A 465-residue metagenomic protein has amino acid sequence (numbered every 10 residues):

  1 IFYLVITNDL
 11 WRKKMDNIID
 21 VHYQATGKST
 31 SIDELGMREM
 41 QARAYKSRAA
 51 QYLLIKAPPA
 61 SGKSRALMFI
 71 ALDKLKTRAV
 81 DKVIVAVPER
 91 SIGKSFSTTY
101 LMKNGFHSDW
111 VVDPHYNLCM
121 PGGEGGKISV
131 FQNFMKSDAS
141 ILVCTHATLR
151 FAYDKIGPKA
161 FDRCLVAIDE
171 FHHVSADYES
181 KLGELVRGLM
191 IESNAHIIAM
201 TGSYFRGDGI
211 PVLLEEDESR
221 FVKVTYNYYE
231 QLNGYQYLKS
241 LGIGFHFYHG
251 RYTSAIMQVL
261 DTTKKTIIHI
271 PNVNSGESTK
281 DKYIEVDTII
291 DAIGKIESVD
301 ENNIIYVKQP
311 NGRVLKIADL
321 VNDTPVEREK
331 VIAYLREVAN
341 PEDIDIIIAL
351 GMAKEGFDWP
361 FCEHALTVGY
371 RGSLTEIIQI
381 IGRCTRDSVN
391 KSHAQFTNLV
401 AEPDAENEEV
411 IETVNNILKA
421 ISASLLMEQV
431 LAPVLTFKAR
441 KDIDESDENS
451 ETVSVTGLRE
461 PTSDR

Functional and structural regions predicted by a protein language model:
I18-K56: Conserved pre-motif I regulatory segment
A50-I70: Walker A/P-loop
P58-S61, H172-V174, L189-P211: Conserved helicase ATPase motor motifs in RecA-like P-loop NTPase domains
V80-N104: Conserved Walker A/P-loop ATP-binding site and its immediately adjacent core in helicase/helicase-like ATPase domains
H107-F151: Inter-Walker segment of RecA-like/P-loop motor cores
P158-E192: SF2 helicase catalytic motif II
E218-I290: Conserved interdomain linker/interface between the two RecA-like ATPase lobes of SF2 helicase motors
P325-L425: Conserved RecA-like P-loop NTPase helicase motor core
